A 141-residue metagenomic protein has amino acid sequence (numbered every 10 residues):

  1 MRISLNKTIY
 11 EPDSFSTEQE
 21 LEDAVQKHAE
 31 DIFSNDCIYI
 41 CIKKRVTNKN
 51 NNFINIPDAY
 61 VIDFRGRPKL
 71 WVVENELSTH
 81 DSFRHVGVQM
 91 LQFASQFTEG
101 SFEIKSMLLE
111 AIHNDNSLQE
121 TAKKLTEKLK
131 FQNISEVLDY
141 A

Functional and structural regions predicted by a protein language model:
M1-A141: Charged, terminal alpha-helix-loop-beta segments that serve as non-catalytic nucleic-acid engagement and/or assembly
